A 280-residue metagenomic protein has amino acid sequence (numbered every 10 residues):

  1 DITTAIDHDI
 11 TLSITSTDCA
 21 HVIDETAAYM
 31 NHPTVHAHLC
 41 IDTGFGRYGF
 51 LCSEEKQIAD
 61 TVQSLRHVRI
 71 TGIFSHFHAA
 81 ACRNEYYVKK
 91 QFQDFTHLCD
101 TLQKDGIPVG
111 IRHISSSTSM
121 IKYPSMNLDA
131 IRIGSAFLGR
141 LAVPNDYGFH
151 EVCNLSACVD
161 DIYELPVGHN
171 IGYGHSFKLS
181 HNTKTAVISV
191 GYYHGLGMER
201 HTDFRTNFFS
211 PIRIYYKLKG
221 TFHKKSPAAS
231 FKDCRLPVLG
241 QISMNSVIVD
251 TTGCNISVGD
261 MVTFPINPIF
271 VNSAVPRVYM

Functional and structural regions predicted by a protein language model:
D1-H113: Active-site-proximal beta-alpha core segment in soluble small-molecule metabolic enzymes
D18, K90-M280: Active-site anion/phosphate-binding pocket segments in diverse small-molecule metabolic enzymes
